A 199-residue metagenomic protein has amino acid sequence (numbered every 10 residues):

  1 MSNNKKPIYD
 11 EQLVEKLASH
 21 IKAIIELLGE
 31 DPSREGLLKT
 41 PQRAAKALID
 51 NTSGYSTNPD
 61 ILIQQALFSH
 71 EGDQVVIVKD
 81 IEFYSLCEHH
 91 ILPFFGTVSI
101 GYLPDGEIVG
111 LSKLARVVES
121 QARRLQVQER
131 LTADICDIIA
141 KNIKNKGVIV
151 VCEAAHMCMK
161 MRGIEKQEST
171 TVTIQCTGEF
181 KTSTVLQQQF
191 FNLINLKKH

Functional and structural regions predicted by a protein language model:
M1-H199: A domain-level signal for the structural core that forms small-molecule/cofactor-binding pockets and catalytic centers
